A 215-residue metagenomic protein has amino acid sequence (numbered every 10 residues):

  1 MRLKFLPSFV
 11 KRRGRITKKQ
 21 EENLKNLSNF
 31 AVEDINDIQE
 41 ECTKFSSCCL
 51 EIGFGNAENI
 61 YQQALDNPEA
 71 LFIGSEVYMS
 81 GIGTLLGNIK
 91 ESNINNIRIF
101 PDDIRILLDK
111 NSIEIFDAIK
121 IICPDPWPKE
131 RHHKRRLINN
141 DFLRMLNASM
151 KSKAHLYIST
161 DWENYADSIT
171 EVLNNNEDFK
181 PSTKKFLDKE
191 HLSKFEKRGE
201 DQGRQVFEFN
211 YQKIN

Functional and structural regions predicted by a protein language model:
M1-C48, E58-L65: S-adenosyl-L-methionine
K19, A166-N215: Class I S-adenosyl-L-methionine
I52-N56: Class I SAM-dependent methyltransferase "Motif I" SAM/SAH-binding loop
Y78: Conserved SAM/SAH-binding beta-strand->alpha-helix loop
L86-I113: S-adenosyl-L-methionine
K110-A118, C123: A short acidic, Gly/Pro-enriched loop at the edge of an enzyme's catalytic core that lines a small-molecule cofactor
I138-S152: A short glycine-rich, Lys/Arg-flanked "PGG" loop and its adjoining helix->strand segment in the class I
K153-T160: Conserved beta-strand signature within the Rossmann-like core of class I S-adenosyl-L-methionine
